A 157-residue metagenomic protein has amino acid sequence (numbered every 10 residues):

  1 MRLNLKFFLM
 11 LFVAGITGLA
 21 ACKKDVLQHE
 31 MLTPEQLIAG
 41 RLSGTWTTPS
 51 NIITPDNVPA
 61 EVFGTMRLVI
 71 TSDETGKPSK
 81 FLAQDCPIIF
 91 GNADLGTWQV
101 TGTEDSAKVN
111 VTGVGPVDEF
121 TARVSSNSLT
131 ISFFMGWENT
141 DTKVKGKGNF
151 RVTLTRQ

Functional and structural regions predicted by a protein language model:
M1-L9: Bacterial N-terminal signal peptides that target proteins for export
G18-A21: C-terminal motif of bacterial Sec signal peptides marking the signal peptidase cleavage site
K23-L95, T103-Q157: Lipid interaction determinants
